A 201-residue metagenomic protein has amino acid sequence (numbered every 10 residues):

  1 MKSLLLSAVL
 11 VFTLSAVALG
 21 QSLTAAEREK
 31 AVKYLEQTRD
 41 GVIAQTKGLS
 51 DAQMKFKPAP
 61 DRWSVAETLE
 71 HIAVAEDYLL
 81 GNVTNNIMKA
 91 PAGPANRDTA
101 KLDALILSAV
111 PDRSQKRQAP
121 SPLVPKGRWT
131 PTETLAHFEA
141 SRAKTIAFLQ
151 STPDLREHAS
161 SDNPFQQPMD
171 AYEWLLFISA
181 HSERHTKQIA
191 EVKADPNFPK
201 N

Functional and structural regions predicted by a protein language model:
M1-L5: Positively charged n-region of N-terminal signal peptides that target proteins for export
S7-V17: Bacterial N-terminal signal peptides
A16-G20, A25: Boundary at the C-terminal end of the N-terminal hydrophobic targeting segment
A25-V32, Q53-E70, V124-L135, A171-L175: Second-shell loop/turn segments in exported
R28-F56, E183: N-terminal targeting signals for Sec/Tat export/insertion, comprising classic cleavable signal peptides
Y34, Q45, D103-R156: Acidic/histidine-rich alpha-helical segments that form the ligand environment of transition-metal centers
F56-L105, A143, A147-S151, L155-N201: Short, contiguous alpha-helical
